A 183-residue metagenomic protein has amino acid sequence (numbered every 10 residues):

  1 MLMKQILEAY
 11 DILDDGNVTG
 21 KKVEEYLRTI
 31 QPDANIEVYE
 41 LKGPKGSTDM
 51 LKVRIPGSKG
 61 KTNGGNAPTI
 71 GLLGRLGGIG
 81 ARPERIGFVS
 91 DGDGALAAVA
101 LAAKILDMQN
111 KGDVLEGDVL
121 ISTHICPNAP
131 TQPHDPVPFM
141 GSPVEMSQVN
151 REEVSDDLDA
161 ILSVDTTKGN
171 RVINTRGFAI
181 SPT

Functional and structural regions predicted by a protein language model:
K4-R82: Soluble metallo-hydrolase cores and metallopeptidase-like ectodomains found primarily in the secretory/periplasmic
G16-G20, D91-A95, S147, R151 (+1 more regions): Generic structural signal for well-ordered, non-membrane alpha-helical segments in soluble metabolic enzymes
Y26, I30-D33, I105-G112, K168: Change "in soluble alpha/beta enzymes" to "in soluble alpha/beta proteins
P44-K45, K59-N66, V89-D91, K111-L115 (+1 more regions): Solvent-exposed alpha-helices and their adjacent loops that cap or buttress functional pockets in soluble metabolic
I70, S122, A160-L162: Hydrophobic/aromatic beta-strand patches that form the interior of the parallel beta-sheet core in alpha/beta enzyme
L72, R82-T123: Alpha-helical metal-binding/catalytic segments enriched in His/Glu/Asp
L76-I79, T123-P130, K168: Acidic, glycine-rich active-site loops and adjacent beta-strand->loop/helix elements that engage anionic groups
Q132-T183: Metal-dependent peptidase/peptidase-like ectodomains
